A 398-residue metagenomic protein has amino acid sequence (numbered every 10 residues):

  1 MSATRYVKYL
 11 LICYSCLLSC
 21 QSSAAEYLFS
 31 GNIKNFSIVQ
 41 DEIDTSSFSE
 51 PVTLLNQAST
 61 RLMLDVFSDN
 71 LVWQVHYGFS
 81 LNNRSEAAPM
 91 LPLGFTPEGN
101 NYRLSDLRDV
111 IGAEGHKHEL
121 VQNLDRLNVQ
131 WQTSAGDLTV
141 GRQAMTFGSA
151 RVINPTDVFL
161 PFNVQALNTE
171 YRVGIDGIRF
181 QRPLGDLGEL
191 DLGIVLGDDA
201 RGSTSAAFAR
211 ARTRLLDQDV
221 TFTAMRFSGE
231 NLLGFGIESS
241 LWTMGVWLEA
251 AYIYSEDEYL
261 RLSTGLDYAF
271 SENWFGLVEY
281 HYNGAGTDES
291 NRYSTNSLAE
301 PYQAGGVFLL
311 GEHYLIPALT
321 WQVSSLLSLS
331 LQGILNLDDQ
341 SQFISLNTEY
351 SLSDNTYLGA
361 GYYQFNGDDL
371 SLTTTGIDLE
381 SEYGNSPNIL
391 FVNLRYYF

Functional and structural regions predicted by a protein language model:
A24-D44, W73-V75, G188: Transmembrane beta-strand segments of Gram-negative outer membrane beta-barrel proteins
Y27-F29, N70-W73, A135-L138, L187-L190 (+5 more regions): Repeated loop/turn-to-beta-strand initiation elements of outer-membrane beta-barrel proteins
G31-S37, V75-F79, V140-R142, L192-L196 (+6 more regions): Transmembrane beta-barrel strands of outer-membrane/channel proteins
V52-T60, L120-D125, Q132, R172-D176 (+6 more regions): Residues that define the transmembrane beta-barrel architecture of outer-membrane proteins
T60-V66, R126-W131, I178-R182, A209-T213 (+6 more regions): Residues on the lipid-exposed face of transmembrane beta-strands in outer-membrane beta-barrel proteins
L64-E189, G367: Outer membrane beta-barrel
E238-I334: Detector for outer-membrane/organellar transmembrane beta-barrel domains, recognizing the amphipathic beta-strand
L315, L319-W321, Y350, T356-Y357 (+2 more regions): Outer-membrane beta-barrel "beta-signal"
